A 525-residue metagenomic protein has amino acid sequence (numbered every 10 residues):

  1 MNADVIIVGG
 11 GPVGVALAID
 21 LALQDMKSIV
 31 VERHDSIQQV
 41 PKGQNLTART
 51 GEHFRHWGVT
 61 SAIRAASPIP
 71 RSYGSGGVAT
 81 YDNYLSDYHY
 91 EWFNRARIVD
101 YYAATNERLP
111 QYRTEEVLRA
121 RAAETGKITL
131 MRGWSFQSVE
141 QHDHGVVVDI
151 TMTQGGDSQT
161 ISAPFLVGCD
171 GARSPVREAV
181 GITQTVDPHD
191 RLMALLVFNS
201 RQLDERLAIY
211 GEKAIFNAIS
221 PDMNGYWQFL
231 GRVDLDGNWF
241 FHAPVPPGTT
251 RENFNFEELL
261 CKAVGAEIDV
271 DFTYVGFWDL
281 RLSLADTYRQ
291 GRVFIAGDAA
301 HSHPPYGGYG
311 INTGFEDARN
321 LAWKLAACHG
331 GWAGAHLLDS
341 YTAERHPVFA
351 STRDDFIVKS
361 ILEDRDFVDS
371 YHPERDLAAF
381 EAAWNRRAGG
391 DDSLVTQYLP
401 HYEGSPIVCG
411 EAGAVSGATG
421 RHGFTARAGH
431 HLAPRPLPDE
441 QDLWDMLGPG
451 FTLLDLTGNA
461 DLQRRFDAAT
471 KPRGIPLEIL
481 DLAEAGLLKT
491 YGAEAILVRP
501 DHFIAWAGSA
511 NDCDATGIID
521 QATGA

Functional and structural regions predicted by a protein language model:
M1-D4, V8, L23-Q24, R33 (+7 more regions): Helical substrate-recognition/capping region of FAD-dependent monooxygenase/halogenase enzymes
G14-V15: N-terminal Rossmann-fold NAD(P) dinucleotide-binding loop
A22-G43: Glycine-rich FAD pyrophosphate-binding loop
Q39-K42, L46-R121, D222-M223: Active-site-adjacent segment of FAD-dependent monooxygenases/related oxidoreductases
I63, A120, S138, G145 (+2 more regions): Conserved FAD-binding catalytic core of PHBH/FMO-like flavoproteins
E124-F136: A conserved beta-strand/loop element that lines the FAD pocket in flavoprotein oxidoreductases
D234, T249-T313, A333, V348 (+2 more regions): FAD/FMN-dependent oxidoreductases across multiple families
F315-H329: An active-site-proximal "capping" alpha-helix that borders the catalytic cofactor pocket
